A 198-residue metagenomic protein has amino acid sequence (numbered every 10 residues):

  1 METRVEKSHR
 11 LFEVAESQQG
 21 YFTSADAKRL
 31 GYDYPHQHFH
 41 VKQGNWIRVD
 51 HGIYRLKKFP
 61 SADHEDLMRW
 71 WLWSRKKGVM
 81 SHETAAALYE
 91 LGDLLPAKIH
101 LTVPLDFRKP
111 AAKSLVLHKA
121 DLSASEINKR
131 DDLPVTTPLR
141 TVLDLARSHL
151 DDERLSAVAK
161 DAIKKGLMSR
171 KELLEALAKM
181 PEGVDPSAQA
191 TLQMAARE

Functional and structural regions predicted by a protein language model:
E2-E198: Short gly/ser-rich loop at a beta-strand->alpha-helix junction or flexible surface loop bordering the NTP-binding
